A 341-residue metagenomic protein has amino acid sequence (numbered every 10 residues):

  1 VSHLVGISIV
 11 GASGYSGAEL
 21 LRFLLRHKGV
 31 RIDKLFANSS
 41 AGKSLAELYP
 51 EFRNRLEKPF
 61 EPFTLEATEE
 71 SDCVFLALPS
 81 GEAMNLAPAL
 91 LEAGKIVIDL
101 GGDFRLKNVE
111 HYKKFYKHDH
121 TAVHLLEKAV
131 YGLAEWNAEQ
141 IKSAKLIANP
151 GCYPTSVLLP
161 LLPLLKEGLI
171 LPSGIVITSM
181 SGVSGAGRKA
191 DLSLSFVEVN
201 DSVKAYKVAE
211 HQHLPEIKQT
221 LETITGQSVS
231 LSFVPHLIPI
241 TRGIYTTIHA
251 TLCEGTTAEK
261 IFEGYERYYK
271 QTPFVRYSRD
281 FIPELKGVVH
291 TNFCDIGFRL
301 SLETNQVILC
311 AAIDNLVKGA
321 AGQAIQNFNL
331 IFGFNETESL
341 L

Functional and structural regions predicted by a protein language model:
S2-D201, Y206-V208, G226, R299-L302 (+1 more regions): N-terminal Rossmann-like NAD(P) cofactor-binding subdomain of oxidoreductases, focused on the glycine-rich
L21, L158-L162, L214-K218, F262 (+2 more regions): Predominant activation on well-ordered alpha-helical scaffold segments within soluble catalytic domains
L25-G29, A138, K166-I170, H211 (+5 more regions): Generic secondary-structure signature for well-ordered alpha-helical cores
S156-V157, S184-R188, I240-I244, T256-A258: Short acidic/glycine-rich loop or secondary-structure boundary segments that cap or lie
L194-A205, S230-V234, T241-T251: Short, flexible active-site loops
A205-A209, H236-I238, E284-V288: Short Gly/Pro-enriched turn/cap motifs at secondary-structure boundaries
E210-F233, L237, T241, Y245: Oxyanion-binding "anion nests"
T246-L341: C-terminal active-site/capping subdomain that shapes the small-molecule cofactor and substrate pocket of enzyme
